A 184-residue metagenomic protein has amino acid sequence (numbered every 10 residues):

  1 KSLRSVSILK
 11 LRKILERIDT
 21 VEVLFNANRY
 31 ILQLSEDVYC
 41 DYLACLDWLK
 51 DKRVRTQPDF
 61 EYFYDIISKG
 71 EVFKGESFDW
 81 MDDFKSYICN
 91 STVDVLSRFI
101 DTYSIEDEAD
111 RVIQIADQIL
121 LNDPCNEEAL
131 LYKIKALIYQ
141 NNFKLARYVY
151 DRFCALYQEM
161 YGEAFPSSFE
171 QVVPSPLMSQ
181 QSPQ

Functional and structural regions predicted by a protein language model:
K1-L121, E127-E128, L145-R152, Q158-M160 (+1 more regions): Intrinsically disordered, low-complexity protein-interaction/activation regions
D123, Q140: Terminal recognition/anchoring or ligand-binding modules at protein termini
N141, Y161-G162: Glycine-centered helix-boundary capping/hinge motifs
